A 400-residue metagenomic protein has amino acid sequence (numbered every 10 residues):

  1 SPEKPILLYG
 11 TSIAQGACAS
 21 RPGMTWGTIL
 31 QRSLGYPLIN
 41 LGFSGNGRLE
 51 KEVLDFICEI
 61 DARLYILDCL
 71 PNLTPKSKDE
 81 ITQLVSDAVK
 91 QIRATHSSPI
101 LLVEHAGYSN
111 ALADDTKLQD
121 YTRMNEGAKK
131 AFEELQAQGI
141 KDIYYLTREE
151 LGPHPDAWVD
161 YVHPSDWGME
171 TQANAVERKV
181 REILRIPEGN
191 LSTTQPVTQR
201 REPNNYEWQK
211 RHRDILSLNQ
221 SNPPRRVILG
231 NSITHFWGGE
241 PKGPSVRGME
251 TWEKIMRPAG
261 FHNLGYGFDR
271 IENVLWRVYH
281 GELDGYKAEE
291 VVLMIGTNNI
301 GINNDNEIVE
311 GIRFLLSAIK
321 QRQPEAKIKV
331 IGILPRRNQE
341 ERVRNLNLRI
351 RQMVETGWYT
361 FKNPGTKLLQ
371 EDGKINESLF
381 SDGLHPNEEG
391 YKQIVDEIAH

Functional and structural regions predicted by a protein language model:
S1-F43, G47, K51-D61, G189-K287: Serine-esterase "nucleophile elbow" of acetyl-processing enzymes
L7, A17-Y144, E149, P153-H154: Structured core of small recognition/catalytic domains
L7-L8, L38-L41, L64-D68, P99-L102 (+8 more regions): Structural recognition of the beta-strand scaffold that forms the well-ordered cores of secreted hydrolase catalytic
I13-A17, K76-S77, H262-L264, N298-D305 (+2 more regions): Second-shell loop/turn segments in exported
P22, L30, G47-A94, H105-N110 (+5 more regions): Oxyanion-hole/transition-state-stabilizing segment in secreted/luminal serine hydrolases and related acyltransferases
W26, I81, V85-A88, Q172 (+9 more regions): Stable alpha-helical elements in mature extracytoplasmic
I60, T95-H96, G139, N222 (+3 more regions): A structural signal for short coil/turn segments at secondary-structure junctions
A106-T194, R337-H400: Catalytic His-Asp segment of secreted/periplasmic serine-dependent ester chemistry enzymes
